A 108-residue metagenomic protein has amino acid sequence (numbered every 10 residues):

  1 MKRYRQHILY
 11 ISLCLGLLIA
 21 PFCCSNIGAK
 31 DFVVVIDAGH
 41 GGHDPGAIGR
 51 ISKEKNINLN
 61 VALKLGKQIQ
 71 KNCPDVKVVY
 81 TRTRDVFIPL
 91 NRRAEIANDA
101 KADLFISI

Functional and structural regions predicted by a protein language model:
K2-S12: Bacterial N-terminal signal peptides that target proteins for export
H7, P21, H40-H43: Histidine (H) residue identity feature
Y10-P21: Bacterial N-terminal signal peptides
N26-I108: Catalytic-core regions of hydrolytic enzymes
